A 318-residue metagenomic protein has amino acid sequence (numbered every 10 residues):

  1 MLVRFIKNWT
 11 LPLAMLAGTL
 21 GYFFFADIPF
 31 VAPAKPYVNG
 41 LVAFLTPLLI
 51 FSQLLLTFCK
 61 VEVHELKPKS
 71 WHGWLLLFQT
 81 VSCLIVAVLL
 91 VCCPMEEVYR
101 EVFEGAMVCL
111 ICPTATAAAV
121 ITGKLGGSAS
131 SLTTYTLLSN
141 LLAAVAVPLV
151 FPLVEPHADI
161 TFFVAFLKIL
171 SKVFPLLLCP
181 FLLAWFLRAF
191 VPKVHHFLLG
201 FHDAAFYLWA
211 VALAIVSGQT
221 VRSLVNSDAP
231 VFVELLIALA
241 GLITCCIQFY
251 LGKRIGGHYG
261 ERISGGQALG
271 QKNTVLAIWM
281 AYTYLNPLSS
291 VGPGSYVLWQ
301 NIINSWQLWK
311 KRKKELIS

Functional and structural regions predicted by a protein language model:
M1-S318: Alpha-helical transmembrane segments of multi-pass small-molecule/ion transporters
